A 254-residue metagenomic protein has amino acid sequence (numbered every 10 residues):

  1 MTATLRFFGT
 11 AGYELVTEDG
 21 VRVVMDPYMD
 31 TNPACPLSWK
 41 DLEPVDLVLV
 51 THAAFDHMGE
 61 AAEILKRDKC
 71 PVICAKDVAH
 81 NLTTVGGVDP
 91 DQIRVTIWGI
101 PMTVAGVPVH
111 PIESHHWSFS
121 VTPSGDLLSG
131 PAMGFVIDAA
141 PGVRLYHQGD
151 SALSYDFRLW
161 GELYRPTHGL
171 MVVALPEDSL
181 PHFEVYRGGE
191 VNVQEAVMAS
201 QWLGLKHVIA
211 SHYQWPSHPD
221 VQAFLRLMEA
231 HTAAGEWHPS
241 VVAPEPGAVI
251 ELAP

Functional and structural regions predicted by a protein language model:
M1-R22, Y28-P33, I112-H115, L159 (+2 more regions): Zn-dependent metallo-beta-lactamase
M1-T4, V16-V23, P101-H110, D138-L145 (+1 more regions): Beta-strand-turn-beta hairpins that frame and shape the catalytic cleft of phosphate-ester-processing enzymes
E14-E63, C74, S118-T122, L127 (+1 more regions): Pre-active-site segment of Zn-dependent metallo-hydrolases
P27-M29, A53, S114-H115, G149-S151 (+2 more regions): Active-site metal-binding loops of divalent metal-dependent hydrolases
G59-D68, T83-V88, H218-M228: Metal-dependent catalytic neighborhoods of phosphoester/phosphodiester hydrolases
V72, A79, G86-I112, L225 (+1 more regions): Portal/gating segments that form or line small-molecule/metal binding sites
D77, A152-P246: Cap/insert and terminal regions of metallo-dependent hydrolase folds
P111-V143, S151-L159, L163-Y164, H168 (+1 more regions): Active-site-proximal loop/helix segment associated with metal-binding centers of metalloenzymes
